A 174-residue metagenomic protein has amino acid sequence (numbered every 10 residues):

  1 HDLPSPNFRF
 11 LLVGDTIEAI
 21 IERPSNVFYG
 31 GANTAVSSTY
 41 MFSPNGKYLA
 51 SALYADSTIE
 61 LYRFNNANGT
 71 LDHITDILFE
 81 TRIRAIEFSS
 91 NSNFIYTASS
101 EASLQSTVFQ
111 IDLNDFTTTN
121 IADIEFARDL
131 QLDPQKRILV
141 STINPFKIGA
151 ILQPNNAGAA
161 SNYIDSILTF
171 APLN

Functional and structural regions predicted by a protein language model:
H1-F64, T70-N174: Beta-propeller fold recognition
